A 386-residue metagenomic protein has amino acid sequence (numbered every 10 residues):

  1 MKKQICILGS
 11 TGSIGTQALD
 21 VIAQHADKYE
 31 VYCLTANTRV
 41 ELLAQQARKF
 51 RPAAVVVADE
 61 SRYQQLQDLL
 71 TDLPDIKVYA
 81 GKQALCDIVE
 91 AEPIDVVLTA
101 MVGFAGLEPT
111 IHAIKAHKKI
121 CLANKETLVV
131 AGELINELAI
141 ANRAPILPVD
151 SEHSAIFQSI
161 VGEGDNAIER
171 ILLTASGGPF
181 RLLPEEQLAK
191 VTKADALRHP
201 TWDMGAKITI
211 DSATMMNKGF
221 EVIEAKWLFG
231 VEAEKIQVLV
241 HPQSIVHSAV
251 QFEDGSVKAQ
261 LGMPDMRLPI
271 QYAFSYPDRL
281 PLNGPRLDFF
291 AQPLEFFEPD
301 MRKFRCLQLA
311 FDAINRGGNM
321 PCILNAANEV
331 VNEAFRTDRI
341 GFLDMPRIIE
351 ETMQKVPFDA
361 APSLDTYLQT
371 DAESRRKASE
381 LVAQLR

Functional and structural regions predicted by a protein language model:
M1-R386: Catalytic, metal-anchored helix/loop core of enzyme active sites in primary metabolism
